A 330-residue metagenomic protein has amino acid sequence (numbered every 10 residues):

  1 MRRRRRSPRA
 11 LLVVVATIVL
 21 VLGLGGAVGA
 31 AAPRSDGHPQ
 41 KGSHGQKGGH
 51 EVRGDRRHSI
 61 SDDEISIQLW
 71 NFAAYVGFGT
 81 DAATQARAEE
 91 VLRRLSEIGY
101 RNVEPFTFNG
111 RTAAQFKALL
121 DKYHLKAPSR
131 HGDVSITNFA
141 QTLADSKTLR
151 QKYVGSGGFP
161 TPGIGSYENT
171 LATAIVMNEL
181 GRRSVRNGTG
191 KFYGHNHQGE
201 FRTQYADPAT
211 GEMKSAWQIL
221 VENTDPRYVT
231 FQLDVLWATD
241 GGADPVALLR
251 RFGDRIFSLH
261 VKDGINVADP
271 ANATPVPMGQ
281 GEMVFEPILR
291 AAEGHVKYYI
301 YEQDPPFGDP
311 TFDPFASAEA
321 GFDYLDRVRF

Functional and structural regions predicted by a protein language model:
R2-A32: Secretory targeting and sorting signals
R9, A31-S35, G54-A73, F78 (+4 more regions): Histidine-acidic metal/acid-base catalytic patches
L22-R57: C-terminal region of N-terminal signal peptides and the immediate post-cleavage residues of exported proteins
R53-L149, F330: N-terminal pre-domain/capping segments
R94-L95, L120, S146, L180 (+5 more regions): Generic structural signal for hydrophobic
R101, K126, K152-Y153, G190 (+2 more regions): Short acidic/polar active-site loop segments enriched in Thr and Asp
N102, H131-T230, D240, F315: Active-site acidic/histidine proton-transfer and metal-coordination neighborhood in alpha/beta enzyme cores
G110-Q115, V134-T142, M213-Q218, G242-L248 (+1 more regions): Alpha-helical scaffolding within the catalytic cores of extracellular/periplasmic polymer-degrading hydrolases
